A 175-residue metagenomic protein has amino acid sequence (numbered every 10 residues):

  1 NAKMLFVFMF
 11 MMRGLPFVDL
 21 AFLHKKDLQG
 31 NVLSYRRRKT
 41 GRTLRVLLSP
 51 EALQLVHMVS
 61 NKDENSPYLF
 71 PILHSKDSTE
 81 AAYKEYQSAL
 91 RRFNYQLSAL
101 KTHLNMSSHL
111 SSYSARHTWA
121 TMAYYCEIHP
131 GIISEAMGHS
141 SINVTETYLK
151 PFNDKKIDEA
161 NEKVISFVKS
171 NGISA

Functional and structural regions predicted by a protein language model:
N1-F17, A21: Basic, Lys/Arg- and aromatic-enriched nucleic-acid-binding interface segment
F8-M9, L23, M122-A123, A136: Short alpha-helical segment immediately N-terminal to, or the first helix within, an HTH/HTH-like DNA-binding domain
M12, F22-M58: Conserved tyrosine-mediated DNA breakage-rejoining catalytic core shared by Y-recombinases
K26-S34, S107-S108, I128-T147, S174-A175: Short, polar N-cap/turn motifs at the start of nucleic acid-interacting alpha helices
S34-L47, E80-A89, S107-S114, F152: Short, contiguous acidic/charged loop-to-helix segments that flank catalytic cores in large enzymes
R37-G41, M137-E162: Catalytic-site neighborhood detector that most strongly recognizes the C-terminal catalytic loop/helix of tyrosine
M58-E64, I72-E80, K163-A175: C-terminal secondary-structure termini that scaffold catalytic or DNA-interacting sites
N65, N94-E135: Short, basic (Lys/Arg/His-rich) helix/loop patches that form interaction surfaces in the mid-to-C-terminal regions
